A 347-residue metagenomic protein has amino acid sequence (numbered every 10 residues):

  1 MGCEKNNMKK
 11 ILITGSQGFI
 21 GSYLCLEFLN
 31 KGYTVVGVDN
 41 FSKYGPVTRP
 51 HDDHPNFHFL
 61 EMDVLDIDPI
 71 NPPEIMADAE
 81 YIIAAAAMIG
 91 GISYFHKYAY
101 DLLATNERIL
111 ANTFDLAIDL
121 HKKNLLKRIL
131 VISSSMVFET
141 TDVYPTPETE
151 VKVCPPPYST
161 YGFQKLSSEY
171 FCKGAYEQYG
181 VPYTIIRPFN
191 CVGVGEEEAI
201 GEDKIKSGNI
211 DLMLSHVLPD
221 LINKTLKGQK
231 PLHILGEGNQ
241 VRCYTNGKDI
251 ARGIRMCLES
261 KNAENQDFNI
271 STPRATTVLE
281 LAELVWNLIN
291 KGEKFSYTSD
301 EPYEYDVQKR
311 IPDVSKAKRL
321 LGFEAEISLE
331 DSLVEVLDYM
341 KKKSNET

Functional and structural regions predicted by a protein language model:
G2-K204, V278, I327, E335 (+1 more regions): N-terminal Rossmann-like NAD(P)+-binding domain of SDR-like oxidoreductases, especially those catalyzing
L24-N30, M62, N112, P147 (+2 more regions): C-terminal substrate-binding subdomain of Rossmann-fold SDR/epimerase-dehydratase oxidoreductases
F163, M213, T245: Mid-domain beta-loop-alpha active-site segment that forms a flexible, acidic cofactor/metal-binding surface
S167, F171-A175, V217, L221 (+2 more regions): Hydrophobic alpha-helix immediately C-terminal to the catalytic Tyr-X-X-X-Lys motif of short-chain
E196-E197, I210-D211, T277, D306: Acidic pyrophosphate-coordinating catalytic loop
G201-H216: SDR active-site lid
